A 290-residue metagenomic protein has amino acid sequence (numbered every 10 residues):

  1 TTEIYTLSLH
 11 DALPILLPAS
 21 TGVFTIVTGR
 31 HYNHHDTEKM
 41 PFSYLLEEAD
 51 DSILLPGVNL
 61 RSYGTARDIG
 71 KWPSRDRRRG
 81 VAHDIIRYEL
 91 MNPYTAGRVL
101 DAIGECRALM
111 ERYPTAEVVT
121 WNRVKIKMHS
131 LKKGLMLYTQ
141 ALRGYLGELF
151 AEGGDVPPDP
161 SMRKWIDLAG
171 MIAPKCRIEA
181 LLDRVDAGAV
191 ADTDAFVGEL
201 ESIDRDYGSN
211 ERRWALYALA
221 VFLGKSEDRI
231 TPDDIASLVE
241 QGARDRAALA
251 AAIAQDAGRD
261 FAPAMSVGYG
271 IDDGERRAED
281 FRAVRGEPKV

Functional and structural regions predicted by a protein language model:
T1-T2, I15-A19, N33-T37: Short, recurrent motifs enriched in small/polar residues
I4-T6, D11-L13: Short, small-residue-biased leader/transition segments that mark boundaries at the very start of proteins
T21, G29, T37-P41: Membrane-embedded beta-barrel scaffold of Gram-negative outer-membrane proteins
G29-Y32, A49: Glycine-rich beta-alpha junction loops
E38-V290: Terminal amphipathic alpha-helical/low-complexity segments used for targeting or macromolecular assembly
